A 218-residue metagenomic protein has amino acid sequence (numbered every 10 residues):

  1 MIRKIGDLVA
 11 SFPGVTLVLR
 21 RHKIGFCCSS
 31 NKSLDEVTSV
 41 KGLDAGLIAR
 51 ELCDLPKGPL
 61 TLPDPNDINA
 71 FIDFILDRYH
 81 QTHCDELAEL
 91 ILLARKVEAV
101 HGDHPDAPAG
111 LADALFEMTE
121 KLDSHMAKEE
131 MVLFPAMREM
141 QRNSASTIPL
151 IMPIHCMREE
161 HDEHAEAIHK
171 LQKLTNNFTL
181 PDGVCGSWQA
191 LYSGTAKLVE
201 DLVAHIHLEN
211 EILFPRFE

Functional and structural regions predicted by a protein language model:
M1-E218: Small-residue-biased structural context
